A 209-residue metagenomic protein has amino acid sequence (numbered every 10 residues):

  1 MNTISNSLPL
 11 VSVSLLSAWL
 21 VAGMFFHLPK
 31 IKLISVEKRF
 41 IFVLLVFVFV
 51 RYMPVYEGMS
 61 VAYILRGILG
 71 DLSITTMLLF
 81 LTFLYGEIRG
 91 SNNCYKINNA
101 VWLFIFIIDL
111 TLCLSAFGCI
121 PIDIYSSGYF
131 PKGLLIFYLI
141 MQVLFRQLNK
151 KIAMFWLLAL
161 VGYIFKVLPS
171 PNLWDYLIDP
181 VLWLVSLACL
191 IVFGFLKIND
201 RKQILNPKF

Functional and structural regions predicted by a protein language model:
M1-L69: N-terminal topogenic module of multi-pass integral membrane proteins
M1-L8, V55-G70, I97, S115-P131 (+1 more regions): Membrane-helix interface and helix-disruption motif detector
L8-G23, D71-I88, L134-L144, V181-K197: Hydrophobic cores of alpha-helical transmembrane segments in multi-pass inner/ER membrane proteins, independent
L16-W19, V48, F80-F83, I105 (+3 more regions): Helical transmembrane-bundle signal
R39-F47, I152-I164: Central hydrophobic cores of alpha-helical transmembrane segments in multi-pass integral membrane proteins
S73-L148: Membrane-proximal helix-loop-helix units in multi-pass membrane proteins
L144-M154, Y163-Y176: Membrane-helix boundary connector in multi-pass membrane proteins
F165-F209: Long hydrophobic alpha-helical segments typical of transmembrane helices together with their membrane-interfacial
